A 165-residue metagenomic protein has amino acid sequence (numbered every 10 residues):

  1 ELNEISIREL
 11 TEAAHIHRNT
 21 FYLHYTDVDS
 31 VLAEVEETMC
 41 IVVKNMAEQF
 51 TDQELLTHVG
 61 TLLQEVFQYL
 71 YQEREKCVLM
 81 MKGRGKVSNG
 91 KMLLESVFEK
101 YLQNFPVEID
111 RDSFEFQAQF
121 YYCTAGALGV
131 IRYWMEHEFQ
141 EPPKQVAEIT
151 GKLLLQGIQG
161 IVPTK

Functional and structural regions predicted by a protein language model:
E1-L2, H137: Short helix-capping/hinge SLiMs at alpha-helix to coil transitions
N3-I7, E12-H15, Y22-E48, D52 (+2 more regions): An amphipathic alpha-helix adjacent to DNA-recognition modules
S6, V78-M80, P143: Short, hydrophobic secondary-structure boundary micro-motifs
H17, T51-Y71, L154-I158, V162-P163: Primarily secretory-pathway and cell-envelope proteins
V42-F50, G126-H137: Solvent-exposed, amphipathic alpha-helical segments
L56-E75, Y121, A125, G129 (+1 more regions): Amphipathic alpha-helical segments that line or abut small-molecule/effector binding pockets and mediate allosteric
T61, R84-D110, F114-L128, Q159: Amphipathic alpha-helical packing segments from all-alpha helical-bundle domains
A125, Y133-K165: C-terminal peripheral helix-coil segments that are non-catalytic and often amphipathic
